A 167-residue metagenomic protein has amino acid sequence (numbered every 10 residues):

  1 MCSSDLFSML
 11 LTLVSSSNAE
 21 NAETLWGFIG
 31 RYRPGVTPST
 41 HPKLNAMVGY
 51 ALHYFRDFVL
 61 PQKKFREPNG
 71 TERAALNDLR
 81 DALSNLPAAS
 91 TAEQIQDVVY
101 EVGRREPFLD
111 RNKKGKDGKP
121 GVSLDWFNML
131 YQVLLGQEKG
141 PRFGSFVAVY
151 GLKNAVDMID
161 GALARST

Functional and structural regions predicted by a protein language model:
M1-S3: Short, small-residue-biased leader/transition segments that mark boundaries at the very start of proteins
M9-L11: Helix-rich terminal scaffold detector
A19-A22, W26-T167: Basic, alpha-helical terminal appendages of large translation-related enzymes
